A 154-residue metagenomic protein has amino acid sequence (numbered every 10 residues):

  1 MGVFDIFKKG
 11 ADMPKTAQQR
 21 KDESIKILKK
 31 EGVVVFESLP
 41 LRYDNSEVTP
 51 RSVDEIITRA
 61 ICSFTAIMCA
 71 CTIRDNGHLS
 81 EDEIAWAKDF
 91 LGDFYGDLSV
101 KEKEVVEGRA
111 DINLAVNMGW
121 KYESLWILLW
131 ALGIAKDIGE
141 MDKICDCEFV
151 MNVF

Functional and structural regions predicted by a protein language model:
V3-F154: Extended, charge-rich alpha-helical interface modules
